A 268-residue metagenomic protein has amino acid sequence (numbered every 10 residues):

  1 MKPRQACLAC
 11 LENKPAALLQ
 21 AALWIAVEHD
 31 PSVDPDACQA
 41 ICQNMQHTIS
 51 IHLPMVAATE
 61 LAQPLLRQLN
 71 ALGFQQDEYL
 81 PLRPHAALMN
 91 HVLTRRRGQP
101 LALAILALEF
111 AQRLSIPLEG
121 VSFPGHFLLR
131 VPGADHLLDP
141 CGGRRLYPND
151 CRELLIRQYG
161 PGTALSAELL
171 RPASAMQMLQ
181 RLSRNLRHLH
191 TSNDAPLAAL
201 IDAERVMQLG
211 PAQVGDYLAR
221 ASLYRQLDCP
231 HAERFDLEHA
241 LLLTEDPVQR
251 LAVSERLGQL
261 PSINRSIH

Functional and structural regions predicted by a protein language model:
M1-H268: A structural boundary/capping signal
